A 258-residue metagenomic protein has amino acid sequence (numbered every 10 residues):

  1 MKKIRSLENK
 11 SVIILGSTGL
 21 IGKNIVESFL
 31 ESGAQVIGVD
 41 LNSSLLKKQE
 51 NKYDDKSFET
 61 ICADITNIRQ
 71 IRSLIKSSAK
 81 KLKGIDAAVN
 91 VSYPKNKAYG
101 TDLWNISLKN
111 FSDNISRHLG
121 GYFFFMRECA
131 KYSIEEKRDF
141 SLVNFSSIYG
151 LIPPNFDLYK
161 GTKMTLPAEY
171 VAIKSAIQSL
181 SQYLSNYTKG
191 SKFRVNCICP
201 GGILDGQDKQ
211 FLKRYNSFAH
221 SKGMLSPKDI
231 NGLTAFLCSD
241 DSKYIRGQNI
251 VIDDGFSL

Functional and structural regions predicted by a protein language model:
I4-I37: Canonical Rossmann dinucleotide-binding motif of NAD(H)/NADP(H)-dependent dehydrogenases/reductases, specifically
K76-K80, R117-R138, Y149-G150, S185-N186 (+2 more regions): Amphipathic alpha-helical dimer-interface segment in Rossmann-like NAD(P)H-dependent oxidoreductases
V89-Y99, D254-G255: Conserved NAD(P)H cofactor-binding loop of Rossmann-fold oxidoreductase domains
P94-K95, L108, I134, V143-A176 (+2 more regions): Catalytic loop of short-chain dehydrogenase/reductase
Y99-I115, T162-T165, R214-N216: Short alpha-helical oligomerization interface
W104-F124, V143, Y170, I177 (+1 more regions): Catalytic Tyr-X3-Lys loop
K189-R194, I245-G247: Short, small/polar-rich loop/turn modules that mediate ligand/substrate recognition or access, typified
S226-I252, S257: C-terminal substrate-recognition "lid" of short-chain dehydrogenase/reductases
